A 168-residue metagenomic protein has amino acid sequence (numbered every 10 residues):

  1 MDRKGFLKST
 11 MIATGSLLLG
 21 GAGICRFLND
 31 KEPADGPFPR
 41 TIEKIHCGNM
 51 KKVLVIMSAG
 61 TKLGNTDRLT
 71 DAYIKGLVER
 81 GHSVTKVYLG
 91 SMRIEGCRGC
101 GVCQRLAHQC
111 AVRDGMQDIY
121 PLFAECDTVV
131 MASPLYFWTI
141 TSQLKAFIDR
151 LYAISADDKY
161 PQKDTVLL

Functional and structural regions predicted by a protein language model:
M1-L7, G21-A22, D30: Twin-arginine (Tat) signal peptide motif
T10, T14, L19, K31-I154: N-terminal beta1-alpha1-beta2 submodule of the flavodoxin-like/Rossmannoid cofactor-binding fold
K159-L168: Short, glycine-/small-residue-rich phosphate/pyrophosphate-handling segment
